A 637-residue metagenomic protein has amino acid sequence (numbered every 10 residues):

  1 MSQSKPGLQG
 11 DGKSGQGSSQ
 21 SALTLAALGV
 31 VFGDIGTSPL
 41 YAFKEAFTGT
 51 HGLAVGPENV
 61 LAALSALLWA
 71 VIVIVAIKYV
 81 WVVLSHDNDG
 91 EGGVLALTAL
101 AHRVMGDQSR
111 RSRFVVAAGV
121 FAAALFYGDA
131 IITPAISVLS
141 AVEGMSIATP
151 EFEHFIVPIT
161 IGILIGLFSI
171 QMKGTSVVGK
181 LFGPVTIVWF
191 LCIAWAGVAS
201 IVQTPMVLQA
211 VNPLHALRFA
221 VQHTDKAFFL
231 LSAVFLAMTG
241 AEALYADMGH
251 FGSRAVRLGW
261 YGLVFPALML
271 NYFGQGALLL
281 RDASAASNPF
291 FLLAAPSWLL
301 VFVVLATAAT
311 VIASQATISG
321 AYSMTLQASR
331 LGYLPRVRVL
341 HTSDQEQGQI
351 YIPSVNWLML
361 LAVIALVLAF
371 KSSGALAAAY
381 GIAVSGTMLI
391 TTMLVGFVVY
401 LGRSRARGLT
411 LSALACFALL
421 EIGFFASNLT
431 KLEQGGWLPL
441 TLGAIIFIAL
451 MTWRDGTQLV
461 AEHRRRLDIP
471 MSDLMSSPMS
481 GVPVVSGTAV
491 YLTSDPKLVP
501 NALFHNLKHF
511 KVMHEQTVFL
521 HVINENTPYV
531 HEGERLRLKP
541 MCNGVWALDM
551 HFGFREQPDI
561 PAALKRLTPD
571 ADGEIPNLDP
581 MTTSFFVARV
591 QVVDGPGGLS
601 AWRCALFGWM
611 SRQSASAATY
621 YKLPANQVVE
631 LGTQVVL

Functional and structural regions predicted by a protein language model:
M1-L637: The structured alpha-helical core of multi-pass membrane proteins
